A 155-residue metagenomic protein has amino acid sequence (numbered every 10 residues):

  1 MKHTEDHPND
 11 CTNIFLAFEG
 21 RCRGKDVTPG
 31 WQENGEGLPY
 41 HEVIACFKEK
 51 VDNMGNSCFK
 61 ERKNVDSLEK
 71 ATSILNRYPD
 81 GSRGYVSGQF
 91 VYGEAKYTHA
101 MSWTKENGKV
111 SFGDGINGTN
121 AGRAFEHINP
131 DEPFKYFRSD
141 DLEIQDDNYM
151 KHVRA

Functional and structural regions predicted by a protein language model:
M1-M54: Active-site nucleophile-adjacent alpha helix/oxyanion-hole segment immediately C-terminal to the catalytic cysteine
K2, R21-K25, S57, M101 (+2 more regions): Aromatic-residue detector
H41-E42, S57-F59, V86-Q89: Hydrophobic beta-strand segments within beta-rich accessory/binding domains
V51, G55, N76-P79: Generic secondary-structure transition motif, activating predominantly at the C-termini of alpha-helices
S57-L75: A short, well-structured beta->alpha microelement
K70-A155: Active-site or metal-binding loop neighborhoods of secreted/extracellular toxin and effector enzymes
